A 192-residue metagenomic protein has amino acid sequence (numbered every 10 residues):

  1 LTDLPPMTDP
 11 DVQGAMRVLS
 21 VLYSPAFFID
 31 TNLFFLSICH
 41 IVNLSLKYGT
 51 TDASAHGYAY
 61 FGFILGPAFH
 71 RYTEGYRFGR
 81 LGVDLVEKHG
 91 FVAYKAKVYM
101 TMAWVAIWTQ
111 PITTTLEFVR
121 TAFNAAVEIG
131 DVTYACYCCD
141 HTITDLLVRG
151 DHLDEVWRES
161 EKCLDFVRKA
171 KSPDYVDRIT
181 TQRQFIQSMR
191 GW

Functional and structural regions predicted by a protein language model:
L1-D3, V42-L46, R80-G90, R120-D131 (+2 more regions): Amphipathic alpha-helical segments of tetratricopeptide repeats
L1-L36, L147-W192: Amphipathic helix-loop-helix modules that constitute alpha-helical solenoid scaffolds
P10-A15, G49-Y60, H89-M100, I129-H141 (+2 more regions): Alpha-solenoid helical repeat architecture
Q13-I29, C39, H56-A68, T101-W104: Non-membrane alpha-helical segments in proteins
L22-Y23, V42, G62-F63, A103 (+3 more regions): Conserved small-residue packing positions in alpha-helical repeats and bundles
T31-N32, T51, R71-Y72, I112 (+3 more regions): TPR-repeat structural position
F35-A93, I179-G191: Carboxylate/His-rich catalytic cores and anion/metal-binding grooves
F91-W104, W108, I112-T115: Alpha-helical adaptor scaffolds
